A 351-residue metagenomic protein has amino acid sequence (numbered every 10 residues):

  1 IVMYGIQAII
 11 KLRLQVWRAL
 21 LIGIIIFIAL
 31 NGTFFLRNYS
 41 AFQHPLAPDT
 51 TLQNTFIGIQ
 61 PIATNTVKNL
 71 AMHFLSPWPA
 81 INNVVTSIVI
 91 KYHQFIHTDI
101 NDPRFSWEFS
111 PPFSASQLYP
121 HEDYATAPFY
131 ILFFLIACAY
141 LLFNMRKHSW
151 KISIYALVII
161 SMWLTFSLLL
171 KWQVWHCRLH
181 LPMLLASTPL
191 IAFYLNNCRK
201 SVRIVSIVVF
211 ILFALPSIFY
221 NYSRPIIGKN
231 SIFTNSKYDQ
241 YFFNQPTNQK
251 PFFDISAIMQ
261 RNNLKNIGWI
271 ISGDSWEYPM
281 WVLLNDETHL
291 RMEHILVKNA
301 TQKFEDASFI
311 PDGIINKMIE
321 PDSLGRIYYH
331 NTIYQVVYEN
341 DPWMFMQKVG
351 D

Functional and structural regions predicted by a protein language model:
I1, Q43, Y130, I160-T165 (+1 more regions): Hydrophobic/aromatic-rich transmembrane helices and adjacent perimembrane loops
V2-G5, I9, V16-I28, H148-S149 (+3 more regions): Signature aromatic-anchored transmembrane alpha helix within multi-pass, membrane-resident enzymes that catalyze glycan
Y4, Q15-I57, M183-L184, P189-N196: Repeat-solenoid scaffold signature
N31-F95: Aromatic-rich transmembrane-lumenal/periplasmic boundary elements in polytopic membrane proteins
I81-A156: Membrane-interface anchor segments at the N-terminal boundary of transmembrane helices in multi-pass membrane enzymes
S206-Q260, G273-Y278: Membrane-proximal, lumen/periplasm-facing interface regions of secretory-pathway glyco- and lipid-modifying enzymes
I271-D306: Extracytoplasmic
A300-D351: Aromatic/acidic, Gly/Pro-rich catalytic loop(s) in extracytoplasmic/lumenal soluble domains of multi-pass membrane
